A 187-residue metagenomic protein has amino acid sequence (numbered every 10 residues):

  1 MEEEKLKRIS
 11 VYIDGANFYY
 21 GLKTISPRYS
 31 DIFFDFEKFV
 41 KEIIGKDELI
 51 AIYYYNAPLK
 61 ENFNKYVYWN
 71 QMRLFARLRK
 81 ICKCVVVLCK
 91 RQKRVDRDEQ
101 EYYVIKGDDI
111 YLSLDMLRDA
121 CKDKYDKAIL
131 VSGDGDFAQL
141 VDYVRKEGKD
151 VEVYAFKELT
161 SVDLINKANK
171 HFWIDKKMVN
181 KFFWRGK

Functional and structural regions predicted by a protein language model:
M1-I105, D150, A155: Domain-level signal for Mg2+-assisted phosphodiester chemistry and nucleotide/NA-binding surfaces in nucleic-acid
A76-K187: Nuclease catalytic cores that cleave nucleic-acid phosphodiester bonds, predominantly acidic two-metal-ion
